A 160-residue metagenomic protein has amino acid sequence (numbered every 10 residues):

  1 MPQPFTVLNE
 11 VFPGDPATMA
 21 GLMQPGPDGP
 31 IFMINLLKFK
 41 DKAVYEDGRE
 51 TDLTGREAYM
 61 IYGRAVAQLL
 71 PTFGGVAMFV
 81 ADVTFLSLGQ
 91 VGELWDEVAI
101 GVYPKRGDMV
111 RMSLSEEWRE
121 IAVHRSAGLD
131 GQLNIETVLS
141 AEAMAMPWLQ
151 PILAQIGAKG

Functional and structural regions predicted by a protein language model:
M1-V98, P104, D108-R111, V138-G160: Short S/T/G/P-rich N-terminal loop/turn motif that feeds into the first structured element of a domain
V76, W118-R119: A general structural signal for well-ordered secondary-structure junctions
L86-S87, R119-I121: A short local loop/turn or secondary-structure capping micro-motif enriched for an aromatic residue
M112-W118: Short amphipathic alpha-helices in soluble, non-transmembrane regions that often serve as interface/regulatory elements
I121-T137: Conserved short beta-strand edge segments in small beta-sheet-based binding/regulatory domains
